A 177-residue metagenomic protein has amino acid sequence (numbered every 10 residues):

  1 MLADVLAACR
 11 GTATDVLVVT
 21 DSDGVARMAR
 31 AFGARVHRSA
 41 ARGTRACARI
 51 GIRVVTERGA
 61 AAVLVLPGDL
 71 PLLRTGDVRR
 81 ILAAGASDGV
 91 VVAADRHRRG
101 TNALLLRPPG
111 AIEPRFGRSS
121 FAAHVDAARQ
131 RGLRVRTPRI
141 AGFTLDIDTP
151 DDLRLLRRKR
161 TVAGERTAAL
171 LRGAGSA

Functional and structural regions predicted by a protein language model:
M1-T14: A short, N-terminal amphipathic alpha-helix
A13, A60, A86-V90, L133: Short, high-confidence coil segments that cap the C-terminus of an alpha-helix and link into the following beta-strand
A13-V36: Acidic donor-binding segment of Leloir-type glycosyltransferases
M28-A62: Short phosphate-binding loop-to-helix
L73-R98: Conserved donor-nucleotide/metal-binding helix-loop-beta segment in metal-dependent transferases, i.e., the alpha-helix
L106-A128: Short, glycine-/small-residue-rich phosphate/pyrophosphate-handling segment
D126-A177: Conserved alpha/beta core of the MobA/IspD/sugar-nucleotide pyrophosphorylase nucleotidyltransferase superfamily
